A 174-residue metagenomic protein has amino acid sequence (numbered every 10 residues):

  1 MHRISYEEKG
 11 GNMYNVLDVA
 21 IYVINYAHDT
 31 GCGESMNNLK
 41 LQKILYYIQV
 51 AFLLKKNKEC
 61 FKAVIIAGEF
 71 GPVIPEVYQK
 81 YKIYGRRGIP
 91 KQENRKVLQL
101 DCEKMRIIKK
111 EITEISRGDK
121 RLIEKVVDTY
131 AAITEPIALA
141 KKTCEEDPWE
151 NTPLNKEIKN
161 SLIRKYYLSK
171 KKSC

Functional and structural regions predicted by a protein language model:
M1-C174: Domain-edge interaction signal
